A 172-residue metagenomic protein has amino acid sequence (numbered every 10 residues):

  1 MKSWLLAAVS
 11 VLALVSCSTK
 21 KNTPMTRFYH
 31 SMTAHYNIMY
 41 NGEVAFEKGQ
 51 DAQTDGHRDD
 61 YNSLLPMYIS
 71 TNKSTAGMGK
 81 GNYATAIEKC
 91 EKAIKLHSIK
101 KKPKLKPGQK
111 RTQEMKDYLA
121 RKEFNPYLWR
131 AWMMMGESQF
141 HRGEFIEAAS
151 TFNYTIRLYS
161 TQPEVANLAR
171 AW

Functional and structural regions predicted by a protein language model:
K2-A7: Sec-dependent signal peptide recognition, specifically the positively charged N-region followed immediately by
V9-C17: Hydrophobic h-region of N-terminal signal peptides that target proteins for export in Gram-negative bacteria
C17-W172: Acidic, polar-rich low-complexity tracts and alpha-helical solenoid repeat scaffolds
